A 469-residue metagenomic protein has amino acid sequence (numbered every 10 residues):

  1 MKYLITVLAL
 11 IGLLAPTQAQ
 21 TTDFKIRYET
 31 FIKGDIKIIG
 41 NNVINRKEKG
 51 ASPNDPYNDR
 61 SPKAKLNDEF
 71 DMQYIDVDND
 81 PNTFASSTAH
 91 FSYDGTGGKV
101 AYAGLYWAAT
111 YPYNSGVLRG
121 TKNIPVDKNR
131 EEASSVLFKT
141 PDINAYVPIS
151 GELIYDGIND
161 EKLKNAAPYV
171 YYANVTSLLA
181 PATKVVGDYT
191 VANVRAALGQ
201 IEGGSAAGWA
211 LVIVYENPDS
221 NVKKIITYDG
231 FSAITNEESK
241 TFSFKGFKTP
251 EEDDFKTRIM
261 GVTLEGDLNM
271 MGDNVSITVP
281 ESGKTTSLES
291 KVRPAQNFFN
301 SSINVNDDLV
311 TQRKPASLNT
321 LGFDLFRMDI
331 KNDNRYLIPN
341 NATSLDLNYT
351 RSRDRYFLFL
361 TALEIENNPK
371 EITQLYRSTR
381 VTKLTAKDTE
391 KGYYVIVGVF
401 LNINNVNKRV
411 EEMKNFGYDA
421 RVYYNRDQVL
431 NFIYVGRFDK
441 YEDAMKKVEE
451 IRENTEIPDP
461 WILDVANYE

Functional and structural regions predicted by a protein language model:
M1-T22: Bacterial Sec-dependent N-terminal signal peptides
Q20-L375: Disulfide-rich extracellular domains of secreted proteins
Y28, Y393-Y394: Boundary/activation segment at the start of structured domains
I259-T263, L384, V397: Aromatic/hydrophobic beta-strand junction motif of beta-rich domains
L288, V397-G398, V435: Local beta-strand/beta-hairpin segments that build beta-sheet-rich folds
Y376-R380: Extended, compositionally biased intrinsically disordered regions at domain boundaries
V381-K391, L401-E469: Extracytoplasmic
